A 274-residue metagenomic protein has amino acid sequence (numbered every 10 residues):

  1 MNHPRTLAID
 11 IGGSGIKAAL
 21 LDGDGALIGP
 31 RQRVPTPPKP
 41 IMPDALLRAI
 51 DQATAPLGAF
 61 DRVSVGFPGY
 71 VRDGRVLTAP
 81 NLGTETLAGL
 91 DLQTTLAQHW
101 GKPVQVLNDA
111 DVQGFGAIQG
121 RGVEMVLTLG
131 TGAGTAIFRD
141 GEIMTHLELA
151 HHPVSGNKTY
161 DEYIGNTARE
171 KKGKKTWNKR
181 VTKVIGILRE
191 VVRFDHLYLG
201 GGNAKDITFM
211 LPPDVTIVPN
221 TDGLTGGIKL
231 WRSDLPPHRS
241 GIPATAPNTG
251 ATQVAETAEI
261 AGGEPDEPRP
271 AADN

Functional and structural regions predicted by a protein language model:
N2-R48, T78, E142-K171: Short glycine-rich, Thr/Ser-proximal phosphate-binding strand/loop in the N-terminal lobe of ATP-dependent enzymes
T6-D10, R62-S64, E124-T128, Y198: Short glycine-aspartate micro-motif
G15, L188-N220: Glycine-rich phosphate-binding loops at beta-strand->alpha-helix junctions
I16-L20, G69, F115, A133-R139: Short beta-strand scaffold segments in enzyme catalytic cores
P30, P35-A55, A59-S64, Y70-V123 (+2 more regions): Glycine-rich phosphate-binding loop and adjoining helix at the ATP-binding site of ATP-dependent phosphoryl-transfer
L92-Q113, I143-K183: Glycine-rich phosphate-binding loop plus the immediately following alpha-helix
G122-M125, L129-V154: Anionic-ligand binding region
T252-N274: Long, low-complexity, intrinsically disordered segments
